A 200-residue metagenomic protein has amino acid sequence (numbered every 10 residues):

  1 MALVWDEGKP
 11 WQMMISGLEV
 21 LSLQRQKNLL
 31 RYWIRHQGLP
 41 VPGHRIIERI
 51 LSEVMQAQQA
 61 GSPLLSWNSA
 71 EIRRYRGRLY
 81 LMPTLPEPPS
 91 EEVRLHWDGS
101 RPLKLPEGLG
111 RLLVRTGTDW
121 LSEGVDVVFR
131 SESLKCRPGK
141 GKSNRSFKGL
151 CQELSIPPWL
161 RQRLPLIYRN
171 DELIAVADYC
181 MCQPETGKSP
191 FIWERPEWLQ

Functional and structural regions predicted by a protein language model:
M1-Q200: AMP-forming adenylation/ATP pyrophosphatase catalytic core
